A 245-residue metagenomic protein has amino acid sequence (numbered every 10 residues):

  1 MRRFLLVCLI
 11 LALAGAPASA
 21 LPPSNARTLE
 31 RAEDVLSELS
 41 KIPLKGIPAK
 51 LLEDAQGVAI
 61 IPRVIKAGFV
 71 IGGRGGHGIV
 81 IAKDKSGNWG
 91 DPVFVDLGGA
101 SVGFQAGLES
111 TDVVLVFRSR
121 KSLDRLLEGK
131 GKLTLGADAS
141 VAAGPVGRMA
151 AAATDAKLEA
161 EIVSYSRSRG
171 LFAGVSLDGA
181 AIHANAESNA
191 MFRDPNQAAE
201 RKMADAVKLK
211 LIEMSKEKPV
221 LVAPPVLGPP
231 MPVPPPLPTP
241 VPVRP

Functional and structural regions predicted by a protein language model:
M1-F4: Positively charged n-region of N-terminal signal peptides that target proteins for export
V7-A16: Bacterial N-terminal signal peptides
L21-P245: Small-residue-enriched, tightly packed secondary-structure blocks
